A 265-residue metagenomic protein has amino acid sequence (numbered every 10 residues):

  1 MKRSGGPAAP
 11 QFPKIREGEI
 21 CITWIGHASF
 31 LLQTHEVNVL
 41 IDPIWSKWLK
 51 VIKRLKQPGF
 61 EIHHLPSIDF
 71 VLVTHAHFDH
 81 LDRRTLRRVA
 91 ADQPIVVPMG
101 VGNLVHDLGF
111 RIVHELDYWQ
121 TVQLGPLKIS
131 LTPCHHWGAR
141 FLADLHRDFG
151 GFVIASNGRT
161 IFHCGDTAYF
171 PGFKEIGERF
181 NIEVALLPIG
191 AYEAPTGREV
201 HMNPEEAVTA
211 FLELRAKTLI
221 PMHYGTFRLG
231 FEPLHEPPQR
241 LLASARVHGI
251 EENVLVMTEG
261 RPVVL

Functional and structural regions predicted by a protein language model:
K2-E17, I25, L31-A76, R83-R88 (+3 more regions): Pre-active-site segment of Zn-dependent metallo-hydrolases
K2-E17, V97-R159, Q239-L265: Metallo-beta-lactamase
E19-C21, V89-I95, R159-I161: Short active-site oxyanion
I25, S29-Q33, Q123-E183, M202-E205: Catalytic core of the metallo-beta-lactamase
L32, D42, H75, D82 (+5 more regions): Divalent metal-coordination and catalytic microenvironments
P43-S46, H75-A76, C134-H136, G165-T167 (+2 more regions): Active-site metal-binding loops of divalent metal-dependent hydrolases
L49, L81, V105, A139 (+2 more regions): Glycine/Thr-rich phosphate-binding loops of Rossmann-like dinucleotide-binding domains
F70, P94-L104, F170-T258: Cap/insert and terminal regions of metallo-dependent hydrolase folds
